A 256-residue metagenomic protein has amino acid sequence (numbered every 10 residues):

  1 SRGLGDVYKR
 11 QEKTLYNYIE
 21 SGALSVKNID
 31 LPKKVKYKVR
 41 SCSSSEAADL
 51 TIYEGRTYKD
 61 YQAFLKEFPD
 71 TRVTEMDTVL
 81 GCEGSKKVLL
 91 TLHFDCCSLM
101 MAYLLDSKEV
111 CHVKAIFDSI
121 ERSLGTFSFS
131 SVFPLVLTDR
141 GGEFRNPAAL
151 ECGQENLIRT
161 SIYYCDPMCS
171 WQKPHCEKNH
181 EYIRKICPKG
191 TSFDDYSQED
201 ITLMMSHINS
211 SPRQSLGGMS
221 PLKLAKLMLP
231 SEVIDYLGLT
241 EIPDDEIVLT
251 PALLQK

Functional and structural regions predicted by a protein language model:
R2-Y8: Short, small-residue-biased leader/transition segments that mark boundaries at the very start of proteins
K9-K66: Basic, flexible linker segments flanking DNA-binding modules in nucleic acid-interacting mobile-element proteins
K66, V79-M101, F117: Short conserved beta-strand segments at catalytic cores or DNA/RNA-binding microdomains of nucleic-acid binding
T71-G81: Two-metal-ion RNase H-like nuclease active-site motif
G81-S85, A102-F127: Active-site beta-loop-alpha junctions of metal-dependent nucleic acid enzymes, especially the RNase H-like/DDE
T138-R140, R145-G153, I162-I186, D194-S206: RNase H-like two-metal-ion nuclease catalytic core shared by retroviral integrases and related mobile-element nucleases
K189-K256: C-terminal domain-tail junction helix/linker
